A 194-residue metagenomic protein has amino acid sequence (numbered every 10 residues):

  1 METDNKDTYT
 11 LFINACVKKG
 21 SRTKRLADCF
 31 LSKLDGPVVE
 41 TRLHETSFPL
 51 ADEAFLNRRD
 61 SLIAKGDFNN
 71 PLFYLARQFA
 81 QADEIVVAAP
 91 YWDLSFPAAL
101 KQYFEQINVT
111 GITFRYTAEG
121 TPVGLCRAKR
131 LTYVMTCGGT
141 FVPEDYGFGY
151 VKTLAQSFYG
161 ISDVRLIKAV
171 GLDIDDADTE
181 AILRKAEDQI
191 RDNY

Functional and structural regions predicted by a protein language model:
M1-A89, L94-V109, D188-Y194: N-terminal beta1-alpha1-beta2 submodule of the flavodoxin-like/Rossmannoid cofactor-binding fold
E2-D4, V142, G149-Y194: Glycine-rich phosphate/pyrophosphate-binding loop and the adjoining helix
F12, V87, L131-M135, L166: Structural beta-sheet core signal
V17-K18, G138-G139, G171: Short, glycine/serine-rich, charged loops/turns that create anion-binding and catalytic segments at active sites
L43, T136, A169-G171: Active-site donor-binding loop signature of nucleotide-sugar glycosyltransferases
A80, A98, C126, Y159-S162: Structured loop/turn residues at beta-strand edges in well-structured enzyme cores
V109-E119: Conserved nucleotide-sugar donor-interacting segment of glycosyltransferase catalytic cores, predominantly GT-B
T117-Y159: Short, glycine-/small-residue-rich phosphate/pyrophosphate-handling segment
